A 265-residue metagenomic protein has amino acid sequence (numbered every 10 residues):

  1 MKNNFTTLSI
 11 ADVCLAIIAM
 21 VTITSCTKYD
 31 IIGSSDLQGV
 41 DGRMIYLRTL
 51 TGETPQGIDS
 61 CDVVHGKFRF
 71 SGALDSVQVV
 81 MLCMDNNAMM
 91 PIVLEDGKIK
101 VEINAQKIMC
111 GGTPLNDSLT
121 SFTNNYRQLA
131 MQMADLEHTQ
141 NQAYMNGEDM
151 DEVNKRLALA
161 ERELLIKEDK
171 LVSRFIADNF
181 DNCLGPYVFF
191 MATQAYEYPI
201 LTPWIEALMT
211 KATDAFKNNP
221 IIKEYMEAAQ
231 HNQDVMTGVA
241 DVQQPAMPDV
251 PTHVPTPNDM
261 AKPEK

Functional and structural regions predicted by a protein language model:
K2-C14: Bacterial N-terminal signal peptides that target proteins for export
F5, F68-F70, F122, F175 (+3 more regions): Phenylalanine-focused residue identity feature
L15, A19-M20: Hydrophobic helical h-region of N-terminal Sec-dependent signal peptides in bacterial secretory/periplasmic proteins
V21-S25: C-terminal motif of bacterial Sec signal peptides marking the signal peptidase cleavage site
C26-D169: A non-transmembrane, solvent-exposed segment enriched in polar/low-complexity residues
G112-T120, N146, M150-N154, D181-N182 (+2 more regions): Short, structured coil/loop segments at alpha-helix boundaries
E161-N179, P199-W204: Amphipathic alpha-helical coiled-coil segments
A177, L184-K265: Charged, long alpha-helical assembly modules
